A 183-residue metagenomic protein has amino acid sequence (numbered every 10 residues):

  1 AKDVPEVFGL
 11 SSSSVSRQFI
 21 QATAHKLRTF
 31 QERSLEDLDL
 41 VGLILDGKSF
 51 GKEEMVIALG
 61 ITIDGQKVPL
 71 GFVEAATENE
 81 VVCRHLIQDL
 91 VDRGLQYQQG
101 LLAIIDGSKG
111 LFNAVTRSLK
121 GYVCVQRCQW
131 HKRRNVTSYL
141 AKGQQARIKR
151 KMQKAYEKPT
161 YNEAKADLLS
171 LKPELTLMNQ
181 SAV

Functional and structural regions predicted by a protein language model:
A1-L10, L175-V183: Proteins with a high burden of low-complexity, intrinsically disordered sequence enriched in S/T/G/P/A and R, requiring
K2-I105, K109, N113-G121: RNase H-like nuclease fold core
N113, R117-V183: Extended amphipathic alpha-helical interaction segments
